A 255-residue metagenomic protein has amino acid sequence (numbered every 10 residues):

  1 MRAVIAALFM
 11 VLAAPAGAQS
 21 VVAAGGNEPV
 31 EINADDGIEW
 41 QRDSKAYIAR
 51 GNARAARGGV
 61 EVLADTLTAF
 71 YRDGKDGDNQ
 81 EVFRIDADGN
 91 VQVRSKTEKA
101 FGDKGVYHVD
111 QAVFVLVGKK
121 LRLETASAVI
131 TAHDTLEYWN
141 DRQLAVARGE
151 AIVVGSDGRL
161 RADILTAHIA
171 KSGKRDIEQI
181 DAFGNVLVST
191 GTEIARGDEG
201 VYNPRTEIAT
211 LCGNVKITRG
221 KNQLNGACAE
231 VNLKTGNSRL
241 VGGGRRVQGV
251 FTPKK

Functional and structural regions predicted by a protein language model:
M1-K255: Mature-chain termini and adjacent capping regions
